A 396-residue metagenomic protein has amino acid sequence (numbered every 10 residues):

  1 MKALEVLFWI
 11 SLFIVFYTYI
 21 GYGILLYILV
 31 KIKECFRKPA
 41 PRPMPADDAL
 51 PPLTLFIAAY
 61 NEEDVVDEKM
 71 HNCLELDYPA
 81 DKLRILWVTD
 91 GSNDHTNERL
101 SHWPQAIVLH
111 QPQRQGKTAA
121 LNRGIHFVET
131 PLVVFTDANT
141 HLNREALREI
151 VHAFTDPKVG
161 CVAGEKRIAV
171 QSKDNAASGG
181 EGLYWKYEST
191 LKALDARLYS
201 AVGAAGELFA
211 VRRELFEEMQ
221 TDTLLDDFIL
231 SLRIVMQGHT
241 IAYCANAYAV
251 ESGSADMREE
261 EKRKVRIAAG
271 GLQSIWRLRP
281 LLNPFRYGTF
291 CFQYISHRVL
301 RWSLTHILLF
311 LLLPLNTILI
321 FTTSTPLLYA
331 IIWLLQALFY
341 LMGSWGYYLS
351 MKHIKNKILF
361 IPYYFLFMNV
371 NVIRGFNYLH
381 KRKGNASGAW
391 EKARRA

Functional and structural regions predicted by a protein language model:
I20, L25-P52, R258-E259, P280-F290 (+1 more regions): Juxtamembrane C-terminal module of membrane proteins
V30, H110, A119-A120, T130 (+2 more regions): Long helical/loop segments within the catalytic core of UDP-sugar-dependent glycosyltransferases, especially the large
P51-T54, R84, I229: Cell-envelope/extracellular polymer assembly enzymes that use nucleotide-activated donors
T54, N72, L86-N97, Q113 (+1 more regions): A conserved acidic beta->alpha catalytic loop
D64-E68, K82, N93-H102, E145: Acidic helix N-cap motif at the loop->helix transition within catalytic regions of sugar-transfer enzymes
H71-K82: Short, acidic, metal-binding catalytic loop of nucleotide-sugar glycosyltransferases
V133: Short aromatic/hydrophobic "clamp" motif used to bind/position activated sugar donors
F154-Y187, D222-D226, S231-H297, V370 (+1 more regions): Catalytic donor/gating beta->alpha subdomain of glycosyltransferases that bind UDP-sugars
